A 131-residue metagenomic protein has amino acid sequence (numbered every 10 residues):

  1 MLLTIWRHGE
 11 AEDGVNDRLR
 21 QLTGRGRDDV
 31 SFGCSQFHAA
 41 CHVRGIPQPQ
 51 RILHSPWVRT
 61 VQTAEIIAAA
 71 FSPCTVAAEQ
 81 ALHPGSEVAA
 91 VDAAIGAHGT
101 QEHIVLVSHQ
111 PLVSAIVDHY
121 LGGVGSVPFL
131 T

Functional and structural regions predicted by a protein language model:
M1-L2, H103: A general, composition-driven signal for non-globular sequence regions
L2-S86, G122, S126-V127: Active-site-proximal alpha-helix that buttresses catalytic centers in soluble enzyme cores
A89: Helix-loop-strand module that forms the ligand-binding subsite of alpha/beta enzymes
D92-T131: Active-site-adjacent alpha-helix immediately C-terminal to a catalytic or transition-state-stabilizing loop
